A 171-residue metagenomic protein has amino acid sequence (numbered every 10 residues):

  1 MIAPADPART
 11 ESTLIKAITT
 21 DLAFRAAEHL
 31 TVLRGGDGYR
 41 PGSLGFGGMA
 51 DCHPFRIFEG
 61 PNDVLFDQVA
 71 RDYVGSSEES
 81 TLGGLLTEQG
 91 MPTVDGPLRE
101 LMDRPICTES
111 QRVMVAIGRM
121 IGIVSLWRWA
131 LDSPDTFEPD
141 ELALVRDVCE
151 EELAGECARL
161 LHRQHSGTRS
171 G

Functional and structural regions predicted by a protein language model:
M1-G171: Flavin-dependent oxidoreductase catalytic core characteristic of acyl-CoA dehydrogenase/oxidase-like enzymes
